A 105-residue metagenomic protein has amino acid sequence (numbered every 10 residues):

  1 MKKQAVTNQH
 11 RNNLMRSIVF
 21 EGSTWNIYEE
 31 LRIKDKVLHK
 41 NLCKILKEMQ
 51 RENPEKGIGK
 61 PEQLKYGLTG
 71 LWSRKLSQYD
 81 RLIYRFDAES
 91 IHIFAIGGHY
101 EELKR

Functional and structural regions predicted by a protein language model:
M1-S17, W25, E29-K40, I58 (+2 more regions): Enriched for short, Lys/Arg-rich terminal
K47-K75: A short, surface-exposed loop/turn module that caps and links secondary-structure elements
